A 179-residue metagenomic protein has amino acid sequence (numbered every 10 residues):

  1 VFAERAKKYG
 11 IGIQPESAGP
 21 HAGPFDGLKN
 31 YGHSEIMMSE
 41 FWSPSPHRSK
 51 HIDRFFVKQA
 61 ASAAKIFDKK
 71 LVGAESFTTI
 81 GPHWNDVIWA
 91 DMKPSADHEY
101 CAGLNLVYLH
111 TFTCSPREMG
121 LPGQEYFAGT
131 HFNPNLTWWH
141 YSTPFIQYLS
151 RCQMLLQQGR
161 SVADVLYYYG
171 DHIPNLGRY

Functional and structural regions predicted by a protein language model:
V1-M37, W42-Y179: Carbohydrate-binding surfaces of carbohydrate-active enzymes
